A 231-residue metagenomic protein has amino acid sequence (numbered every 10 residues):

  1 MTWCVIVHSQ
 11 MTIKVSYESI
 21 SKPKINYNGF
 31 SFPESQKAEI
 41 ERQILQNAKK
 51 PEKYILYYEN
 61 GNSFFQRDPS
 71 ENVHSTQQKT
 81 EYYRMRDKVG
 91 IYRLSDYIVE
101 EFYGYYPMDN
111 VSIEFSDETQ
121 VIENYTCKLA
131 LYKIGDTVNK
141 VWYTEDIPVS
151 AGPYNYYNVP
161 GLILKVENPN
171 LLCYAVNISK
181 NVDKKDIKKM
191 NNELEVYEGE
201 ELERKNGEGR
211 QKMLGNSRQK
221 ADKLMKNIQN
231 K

Functional and structural regions predicted by a protein language model:
M1-T2: Sec-dependent signal peptide recognition, specifically the positively charged N-region followed immediately by
V5-S9: Sec/Tat signal peptide C-region and signal peptidase I cleavage site
M11-K231: Extended soluble regions of mature proteins
